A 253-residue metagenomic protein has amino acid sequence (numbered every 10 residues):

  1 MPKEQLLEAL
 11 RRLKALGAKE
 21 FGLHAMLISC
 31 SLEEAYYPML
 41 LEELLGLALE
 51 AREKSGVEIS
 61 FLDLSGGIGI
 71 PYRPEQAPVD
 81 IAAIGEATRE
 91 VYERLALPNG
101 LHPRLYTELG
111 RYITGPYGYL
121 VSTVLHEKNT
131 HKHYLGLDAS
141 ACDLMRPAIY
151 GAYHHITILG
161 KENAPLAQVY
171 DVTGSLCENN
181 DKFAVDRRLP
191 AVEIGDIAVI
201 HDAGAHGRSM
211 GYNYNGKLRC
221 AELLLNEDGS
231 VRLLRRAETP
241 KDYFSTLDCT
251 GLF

Functional and structural regions predicted by a protein language model:
M1-E4, E8, A35, M39-E42 (+8 more regions): Conserved active-site and cofactor/substrate-binding residues in soluble primary-metabolism enzymes
M1-F61, I70, V91, A96: Active-site-proximal beta-alpha core segment in soluble small-molecule metabolic enzymes
A18-H24, I59-D63, H102-Y106, K132-G136: Structural preference for beta-strand elements that scaffold enzyme active sites
A25-C30, L62-G69, R73, G110-Y112 (+2 more regions): Active-site beta-loop-alpha junctions enriched in small/polar residues
E33-L40, P71-I84, T114-H126, V185-R188: Short glycine/threonine-rich loop-to-helix capping motif typified by GTGT followed within a few residues by an Asp-Pro
L49-E53, V57-S60, V79, A83-E86 (+2 more regions): Acidic/histidine-enriched ion/cofactor-binding microenvironments in catalytic or ligand-binding pockets
E58-L62, G66-I70, D242-L252: Electropositive, surface-exposed helix/loop patches at the edges of structured domains that serve as adaptable
G100-F253: Charged (often Lys/Glu-rich) extended helix/loop segments that serve as interaction or gating elements
